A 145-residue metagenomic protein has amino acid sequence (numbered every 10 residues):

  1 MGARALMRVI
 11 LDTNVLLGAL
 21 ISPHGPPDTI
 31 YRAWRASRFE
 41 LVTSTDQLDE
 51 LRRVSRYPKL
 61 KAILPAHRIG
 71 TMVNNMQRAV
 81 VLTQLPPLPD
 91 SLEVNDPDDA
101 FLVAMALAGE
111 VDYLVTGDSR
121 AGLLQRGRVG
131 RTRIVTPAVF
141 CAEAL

Functional and structural regions predicted by a protein language model:
M1-T43: Short, well-structured N-terminal submotif of metal-dependent ribonuclease cores
L16-L17, D49, A121-L123: Short, active-site-adjacent cap segments at secondary-structure transitions
G18-L20, K61-A62, P89-N95: Short, flexible loop segments at the rims of nucleotide/cofactor-binding pockets, characterized by
A33-L88: PIN-domain endoribonuclease scaffold, especially VapC-family toxins
T45-D46, G117-S119: Short secondary-structure boundary segments
R78-L114: Active-site neighborhoods of divalent-metal-dependent phosphate/nucleic-acid chemistry enzymes
L92, L107-Y113, S119-L145: Acidic, PIN/NYN-like endoribonuclease modules and their adjacent C-terminal/linker elements
